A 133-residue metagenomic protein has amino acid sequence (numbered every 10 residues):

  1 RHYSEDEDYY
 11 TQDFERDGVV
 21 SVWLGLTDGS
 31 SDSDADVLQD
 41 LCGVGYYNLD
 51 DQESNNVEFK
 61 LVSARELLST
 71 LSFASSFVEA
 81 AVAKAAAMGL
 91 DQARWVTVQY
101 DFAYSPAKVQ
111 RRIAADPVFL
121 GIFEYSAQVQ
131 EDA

Functional and structural regions predicted by a protein language model:
R1-D34: Short, extreme N-terminal segment that most often corresponds to the first beta-strand
D34-D40: Short, charge- and proline-biased low-complexity linear segments that act as flexible interaction/docking motifs
D40-A133: Low-complexity intrinsically disordered segments
